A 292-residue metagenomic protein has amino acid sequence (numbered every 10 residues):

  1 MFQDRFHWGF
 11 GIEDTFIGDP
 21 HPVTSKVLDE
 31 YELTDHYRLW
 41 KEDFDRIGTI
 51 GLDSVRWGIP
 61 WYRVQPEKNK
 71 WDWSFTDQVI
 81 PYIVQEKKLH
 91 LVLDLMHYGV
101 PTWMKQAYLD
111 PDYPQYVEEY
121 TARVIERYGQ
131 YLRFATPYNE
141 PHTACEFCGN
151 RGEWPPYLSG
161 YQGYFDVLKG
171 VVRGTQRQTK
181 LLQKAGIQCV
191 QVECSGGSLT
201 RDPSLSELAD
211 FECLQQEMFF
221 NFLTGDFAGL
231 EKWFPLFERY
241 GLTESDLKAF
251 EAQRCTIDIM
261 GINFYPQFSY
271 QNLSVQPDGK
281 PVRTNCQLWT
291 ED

Functional and structural regions predicted by a protein language model:
M1-L52: N-terminal carbohydrate-binding accessory modules
M1-T15, P20, D77-P81, K88-D292: Active-site region of glycoside hydrolase catalytic domains
G11, E30-D35, S54, N69-P81: Glycan-recognition patch characteristic of GH18 chitinases/ENGases and related GlcNAc/peptidoglycan-binding proteins
S25, W61-V64, V100-W103: A short, flexible beta-alpha/helix-coil linker loop
K26-E30, K68-D72, Q106-P111: Short glycine-enriched, charge-decorated loop/helix-capping segments at active-site entrances that position
L33-P60, Y82, H90, R254-M260: Catalytic domains of carbohydrate-active enzymes, especially glycoside hydrolases
H36-Y37, W73, P114-V117: A conditional alpha-helix N-cap/helix-loop micro-motif detector
I50-T76, L93-M96: Aromatic-lined carbohydrate-binding/catalytic grooves of carbohydrate-active enzymes
